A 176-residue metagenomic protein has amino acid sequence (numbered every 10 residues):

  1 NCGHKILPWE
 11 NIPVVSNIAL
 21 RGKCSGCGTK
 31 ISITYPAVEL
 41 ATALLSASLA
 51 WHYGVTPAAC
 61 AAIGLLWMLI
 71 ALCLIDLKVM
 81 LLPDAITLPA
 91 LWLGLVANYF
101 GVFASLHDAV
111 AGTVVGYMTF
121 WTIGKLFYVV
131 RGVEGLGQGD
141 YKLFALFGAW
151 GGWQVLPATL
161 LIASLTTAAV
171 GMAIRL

Functional and structural regions predicted by a protein language model:
N1-T34: Membrane-proximal soluble regions of multi-pass membrane proteins
G3, G28-I31, L44, S48 (+2 more regions): Generic hydrophobic/packing signal
I6, I31, Y53, F127-R131 (+1 more regions): A broad structural signal for alpha-helix termini and local helix breaks/kinks
I31-L40, D84: Select subsegments of transmembrane alpha-helices in polytopic membrane proteins, especially boundary-proximal
L40-H52, L93-A97: Membrane-embedded alpha-helical segments in integral membrane proteins
L49-A61: Transmembrane helix-loop-helix
A59-C60, G64-G171: Functional transmembrane core segments of multi-pass inner-membrane proteins
M172-L176: Perimembrane helix-loop-helix junctions
